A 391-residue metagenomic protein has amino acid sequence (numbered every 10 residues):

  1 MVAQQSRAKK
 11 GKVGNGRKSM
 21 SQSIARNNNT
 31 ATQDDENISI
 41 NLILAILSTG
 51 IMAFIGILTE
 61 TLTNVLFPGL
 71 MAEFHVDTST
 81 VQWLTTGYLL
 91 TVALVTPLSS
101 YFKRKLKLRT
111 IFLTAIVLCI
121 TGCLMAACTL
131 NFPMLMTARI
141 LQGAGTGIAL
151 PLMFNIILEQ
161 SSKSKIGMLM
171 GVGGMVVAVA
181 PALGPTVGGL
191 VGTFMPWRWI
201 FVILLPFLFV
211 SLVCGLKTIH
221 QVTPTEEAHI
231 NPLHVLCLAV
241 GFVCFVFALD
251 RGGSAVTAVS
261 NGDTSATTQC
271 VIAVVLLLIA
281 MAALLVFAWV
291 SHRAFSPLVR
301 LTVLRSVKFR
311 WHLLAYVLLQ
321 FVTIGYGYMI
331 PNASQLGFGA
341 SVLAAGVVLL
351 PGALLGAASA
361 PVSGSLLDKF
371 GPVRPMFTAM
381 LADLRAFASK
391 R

Functional and structural regions predicted by a protein language model:
V2-I57, A72: Cytosolic juxtamembrane N-terminal segment immediately preceding the first transmembrane helix of multi-pass
L42-L58, T63-F67, F74-S100, R104-F112 (+7 more regions): 12-transmembrane solute porter fold
I55-T59, M125, T129, L141 (+3 more regions): Residue-level hotspots within pore-lining transmembrane alpha-helices of multi-pass secondary transporters
M71, T129, G145, Q160-S162 (+3 more regions): Short helix-loop-helix connector
T96, S100-H234: Helix-loop-helix hairpins in multi-pass membrane proteins, especially solute transporters
L118-C128, F207-C214, G241-C244, A282-V286 (+2 more regions): Transmembrane-helix signature of multi-pass solute transporters
T193-L314: Hydrophobic transmembrane-helix bundles of small-molecule transporters
